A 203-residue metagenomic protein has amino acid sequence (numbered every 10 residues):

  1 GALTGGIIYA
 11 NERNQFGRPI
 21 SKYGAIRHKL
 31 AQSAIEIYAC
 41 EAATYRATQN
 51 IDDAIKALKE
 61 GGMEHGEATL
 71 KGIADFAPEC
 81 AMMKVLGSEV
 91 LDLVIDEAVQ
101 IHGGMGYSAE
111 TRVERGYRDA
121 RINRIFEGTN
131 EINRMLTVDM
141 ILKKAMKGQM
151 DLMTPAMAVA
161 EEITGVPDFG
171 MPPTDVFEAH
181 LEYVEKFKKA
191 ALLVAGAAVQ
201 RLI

Functional and structural regions predicted by a protein language model:
G1-I203: Flavin-dependent oxidoreductase catalytic core characteristic of acyl-CoA dehydrogenase/oxidase-like enzymes
